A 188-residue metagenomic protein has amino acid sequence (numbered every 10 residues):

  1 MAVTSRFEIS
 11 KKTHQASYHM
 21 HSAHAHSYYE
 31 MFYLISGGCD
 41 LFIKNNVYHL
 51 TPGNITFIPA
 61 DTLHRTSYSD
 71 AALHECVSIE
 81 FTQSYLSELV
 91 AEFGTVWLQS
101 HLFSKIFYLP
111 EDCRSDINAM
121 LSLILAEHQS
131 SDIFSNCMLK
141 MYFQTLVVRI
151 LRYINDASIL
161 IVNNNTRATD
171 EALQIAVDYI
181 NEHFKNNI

Functional and structural regions predicted by a protein language model:
M1-Q15, L63-Q129, V148-I159: A hydrophobic/aromatic-rich effector-binding and dimerization subdomain of bacterial HTH-type transcriptional regulators
H21-A23: Short Gly/Pro-enriched turn/cap motifs at secondary-structure boundaries
A25-L41, F57: Short, conserved beta-strand element in jelly-roll/cupin
I35, N118-D132, V177, N181-F184: Regular secondary-structure segments
G38-D40, V47, L63, Y85 (+1 more regions): Structural motif
N45-P59: Short acidic-glycine-tyrosine-enriched beta hairpin
R114-N118, I161-I188: A short, Lys/Arg-enriched amphipathic alpha-helix from helix-turn-helix/homeodomain DNA-binding modules
H128-T145, N164-R167: All-alpha amphipathic helical-bundle segments outside canonical DNA-binding/catalytic cores that form hydrophobic
